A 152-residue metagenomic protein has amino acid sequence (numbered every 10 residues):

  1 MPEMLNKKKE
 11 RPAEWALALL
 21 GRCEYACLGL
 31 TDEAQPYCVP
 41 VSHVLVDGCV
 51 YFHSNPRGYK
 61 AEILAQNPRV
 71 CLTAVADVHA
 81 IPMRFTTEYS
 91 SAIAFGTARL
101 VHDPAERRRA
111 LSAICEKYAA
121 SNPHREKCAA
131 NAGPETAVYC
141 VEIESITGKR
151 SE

Functional and structural regions predicted by a protein language model:
M1-G21: Extreme N-terminal tail/first-helix region
P2-K7, D77-E152: Charged, gly/pro-rich active-site loop segments
E10, H53-N55, N122-P123: Short gly/ser/thr-rich secondary-structure transition/capping motifs
A13, R57-G58: Structural motif corresponding to alpha-helix initiation and N-cap regions
L20, I63-L64, I114: A generic structural signal for nonpolar/aromatic side chains embedded in well-ordered alpha-helices
C23, P36-C38, L45-D47, A65-R69 (+2 more regions): Short connector loops at helix/strand junctions that flank enzyme active sites, especially segments positioning acidic
C23-P56, L72-T73: Short beta-strand segments
Y59-M83, T87: Helix-adjacent hinge/juxtasegments
